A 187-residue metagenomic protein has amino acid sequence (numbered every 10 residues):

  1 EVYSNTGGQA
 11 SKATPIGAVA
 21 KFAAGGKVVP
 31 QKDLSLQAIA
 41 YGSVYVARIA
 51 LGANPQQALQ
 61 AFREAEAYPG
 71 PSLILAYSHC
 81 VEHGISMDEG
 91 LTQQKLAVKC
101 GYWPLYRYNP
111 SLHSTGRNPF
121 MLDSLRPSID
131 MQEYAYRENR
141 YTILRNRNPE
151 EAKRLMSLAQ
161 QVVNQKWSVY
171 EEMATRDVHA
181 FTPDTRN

Functional and structural regions predicted by a protein language model:
E1-L73, H79-V81, I85-C100, Q161: Thiamine diphosphate
F22, Q31, Q37, E150-N187: Thiamine diphosphate
P55-R154, L158, E171-E172, D184-N187: Glycine/aspartate-rich loop-and-adjacent alpha/beta segment that forms the canonical ThDP
